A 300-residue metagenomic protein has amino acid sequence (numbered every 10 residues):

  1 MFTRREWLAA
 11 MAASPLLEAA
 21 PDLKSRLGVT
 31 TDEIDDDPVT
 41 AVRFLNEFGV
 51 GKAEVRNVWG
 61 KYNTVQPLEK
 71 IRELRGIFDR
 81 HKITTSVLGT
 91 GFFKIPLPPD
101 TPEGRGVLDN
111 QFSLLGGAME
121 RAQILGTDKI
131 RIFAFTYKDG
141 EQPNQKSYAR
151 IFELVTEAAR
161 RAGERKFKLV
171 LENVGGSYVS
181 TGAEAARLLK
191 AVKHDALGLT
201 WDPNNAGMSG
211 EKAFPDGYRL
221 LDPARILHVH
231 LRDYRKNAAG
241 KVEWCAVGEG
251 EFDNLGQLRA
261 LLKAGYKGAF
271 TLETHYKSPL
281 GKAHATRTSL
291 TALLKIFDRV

Functional and structural regions predicted by a protein language model:
F2-P15, A20-L27, D35-G51, G182-W201 (+1 more regions): Histidine-acidic metal/acid-base catalytic patches
M11-A19, D37-F44, D79-R80, T84 (+2 more regions): Active-site acidic/histidine proton-transfer and metal-coordination neighborhood in alpha/beta enzyme cores
T30-I34, R56-V58, T90-F93, F135-Y137 (+4 more regions): Active-site beta-loop-alpha junctions enriched in small/polar residues
R56-R75, F135-G140: Glycine-rich, proline-tolerant flexible connector loops at the mouths of alpha/beta enzymes
G60-K61, K94-T101, K138-P143, M208-S209 (+2 more regions): A short acidic, helix-capping loop that chelates divalent metal ions and anchors anionic groups
K61, N110-Q111, V247-E251: A short acidic, glycine-rich active-site loop that binds or catalyzes chemistry on phosphate/adenosine moieties
K70-R80, I151-A162, G217, G256-A260: Catalytic-core regions built around general acid/base machinery
